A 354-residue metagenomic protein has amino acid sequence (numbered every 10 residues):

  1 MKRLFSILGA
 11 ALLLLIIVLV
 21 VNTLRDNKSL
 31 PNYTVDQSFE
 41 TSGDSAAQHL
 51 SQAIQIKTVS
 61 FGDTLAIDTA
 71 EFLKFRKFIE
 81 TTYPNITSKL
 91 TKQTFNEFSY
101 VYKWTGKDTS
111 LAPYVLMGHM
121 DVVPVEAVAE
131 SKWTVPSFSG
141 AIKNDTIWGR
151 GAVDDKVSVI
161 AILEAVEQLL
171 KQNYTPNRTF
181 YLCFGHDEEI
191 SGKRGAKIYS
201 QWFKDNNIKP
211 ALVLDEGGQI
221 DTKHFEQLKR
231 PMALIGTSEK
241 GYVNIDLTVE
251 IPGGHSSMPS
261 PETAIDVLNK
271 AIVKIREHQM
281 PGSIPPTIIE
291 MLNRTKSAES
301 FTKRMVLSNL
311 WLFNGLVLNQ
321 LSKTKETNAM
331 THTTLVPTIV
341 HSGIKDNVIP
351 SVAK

Functional and structural regions predicted by a protein language model:
M1-L4: Positively charged n-region of N-terminal signal peptides that target proteins for export
G9-R150, K171-P176: Acidic/His- and Gly-rich active-site-bordering loop/insert found across diverse amide/peptide-bond hydrolases
L19, E164-K171, K270-K274: Short glycine/serine- and small hydrophobic-enriched flexible loop segments
R25-Y33, F203-N206, A211, Q219-R230 (+3 more regions): Acidic-enriched catalytic cores of C-N bond-cleaving enzymes acting on peptides and small amides
S60-F61, T109, M120-V123, D187-S191 (+2 more regions): Solvent-exposed loop/turn segments at secondary-structure junctions within structured extracellular/periplasmic domains
T146-I147, G151-L234: Acidic/histidine-rich catalytic neighborhood of metal-dependent amide-processing enzymes
I349-K354: C-terminal catalytic subdomain
